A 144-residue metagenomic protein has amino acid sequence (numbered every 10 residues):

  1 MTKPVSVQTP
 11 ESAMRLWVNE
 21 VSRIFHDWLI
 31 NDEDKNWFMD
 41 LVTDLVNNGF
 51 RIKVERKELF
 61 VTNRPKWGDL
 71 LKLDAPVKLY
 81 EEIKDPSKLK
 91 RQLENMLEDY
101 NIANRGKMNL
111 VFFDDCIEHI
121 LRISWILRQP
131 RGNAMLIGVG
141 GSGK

Functional and structural regions predicted by a protein language model:
T2-K144: AAA+ P-loop NTPase catalytic core
